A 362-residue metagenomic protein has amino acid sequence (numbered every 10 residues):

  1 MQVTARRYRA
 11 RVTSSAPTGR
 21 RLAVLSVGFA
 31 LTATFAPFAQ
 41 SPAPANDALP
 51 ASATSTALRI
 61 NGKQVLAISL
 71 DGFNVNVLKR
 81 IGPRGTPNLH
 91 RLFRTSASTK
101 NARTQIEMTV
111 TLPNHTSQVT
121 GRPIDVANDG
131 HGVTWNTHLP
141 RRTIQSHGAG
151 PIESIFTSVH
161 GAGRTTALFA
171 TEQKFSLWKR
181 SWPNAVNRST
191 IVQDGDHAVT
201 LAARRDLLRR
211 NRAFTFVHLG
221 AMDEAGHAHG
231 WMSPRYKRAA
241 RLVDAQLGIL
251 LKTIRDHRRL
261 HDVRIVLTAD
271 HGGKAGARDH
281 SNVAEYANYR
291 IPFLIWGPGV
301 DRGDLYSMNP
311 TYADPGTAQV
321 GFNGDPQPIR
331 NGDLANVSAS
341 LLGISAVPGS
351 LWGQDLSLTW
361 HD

Functional and structural regions predicted by a protein language model:
Q2-A45: Secretory targeting and sorting signals
N46-G62, V75-G161: Active-site nucleophile/metal-coordination loop of metallo-enzymes that catalyze phosphate/sulfate and related
Q64-S69, N76, T99-A102, S117-V119 (+8 more regions): Structural recognition of the beta-strand scaffold that forms the well-ordered cores of secreted hydrolase catalytic
A67, N88, L242-V283: Metal-dependent active-site segment of extracytoplasmic phospho-/sulfohydrolases and closely related
D71-N76, S98-T99, Q105-V110, P123-D125 (+5 more regions): Solvent-exposed loop/turn segments at secondary-structure junctions within structured extracellular/periplasmic domains
V75, P310-S357, H361: Non-catalytic, well-ordered alpha-helical segments in soluble enzyme domains
Q173-N187, R204-I249, A277-D279: Active-site His/acidic residue clusters
T268-P310: Histidine-centered active-site microenvironments of extracellular/periplasmic hydrolases and transferases
